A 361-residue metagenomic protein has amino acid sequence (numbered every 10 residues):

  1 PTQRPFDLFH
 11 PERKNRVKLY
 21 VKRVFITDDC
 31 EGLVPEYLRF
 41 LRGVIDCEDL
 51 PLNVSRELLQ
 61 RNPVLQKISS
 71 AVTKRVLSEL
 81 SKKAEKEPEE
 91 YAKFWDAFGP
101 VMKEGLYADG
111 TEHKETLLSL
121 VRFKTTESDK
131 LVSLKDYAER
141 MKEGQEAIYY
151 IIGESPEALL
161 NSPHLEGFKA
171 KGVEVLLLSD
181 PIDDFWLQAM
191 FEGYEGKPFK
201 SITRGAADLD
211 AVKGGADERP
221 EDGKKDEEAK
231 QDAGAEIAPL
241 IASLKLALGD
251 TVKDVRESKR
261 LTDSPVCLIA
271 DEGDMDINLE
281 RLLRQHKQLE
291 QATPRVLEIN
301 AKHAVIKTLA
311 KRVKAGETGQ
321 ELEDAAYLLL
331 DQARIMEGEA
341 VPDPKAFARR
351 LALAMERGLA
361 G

Functional and structural regions predicted by a protein language model:
P1-G361: Conserved GHKL (Bergerat-fold) ATPase module
